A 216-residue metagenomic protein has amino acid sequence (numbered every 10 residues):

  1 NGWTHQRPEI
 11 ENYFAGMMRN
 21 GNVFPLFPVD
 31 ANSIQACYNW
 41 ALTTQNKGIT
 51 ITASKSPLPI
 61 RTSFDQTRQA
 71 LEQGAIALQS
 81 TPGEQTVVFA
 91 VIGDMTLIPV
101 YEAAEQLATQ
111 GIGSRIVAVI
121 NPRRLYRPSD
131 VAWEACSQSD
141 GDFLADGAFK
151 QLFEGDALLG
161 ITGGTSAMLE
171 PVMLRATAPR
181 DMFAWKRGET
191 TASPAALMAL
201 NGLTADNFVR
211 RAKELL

Functional and structural regions predicted by a protein language model:
N1-N12, F24-P25, S33, C37 (+1 more regions): Thiamine diphosphate
Y13-R19: A glycine-rich helix N-cap at a beta->alpha junction
V29: TRNA-recognition modules of translation machinery and tRNA-sensing kinases, especially anticodon-binding
